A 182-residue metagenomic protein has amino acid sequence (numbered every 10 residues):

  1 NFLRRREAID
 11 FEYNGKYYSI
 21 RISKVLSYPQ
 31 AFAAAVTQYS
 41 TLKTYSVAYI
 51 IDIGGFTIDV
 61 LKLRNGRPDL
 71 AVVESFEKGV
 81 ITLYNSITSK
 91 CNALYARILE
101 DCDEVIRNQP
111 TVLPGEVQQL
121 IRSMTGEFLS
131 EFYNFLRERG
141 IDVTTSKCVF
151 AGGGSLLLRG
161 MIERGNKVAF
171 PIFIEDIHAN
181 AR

Functional and structural regions predicted by a protein language model:
N1-A48, P68-V80, I106, P114-R182: Nucleotide/phosphate-binding catalytic cleft detector across ATP-hydrolyzing and phosphate-transferring enzymes
I51-G55: Active-site-proximal alpha-helical scaffolds that flank and shape metal-associated catalytic sites
I58-K62: Short beta-strand scaffold segments in enzyme catalytic cores
L63-P110: Glycine-rich phosphate-binding loop plus the immediately following alpha-helix
